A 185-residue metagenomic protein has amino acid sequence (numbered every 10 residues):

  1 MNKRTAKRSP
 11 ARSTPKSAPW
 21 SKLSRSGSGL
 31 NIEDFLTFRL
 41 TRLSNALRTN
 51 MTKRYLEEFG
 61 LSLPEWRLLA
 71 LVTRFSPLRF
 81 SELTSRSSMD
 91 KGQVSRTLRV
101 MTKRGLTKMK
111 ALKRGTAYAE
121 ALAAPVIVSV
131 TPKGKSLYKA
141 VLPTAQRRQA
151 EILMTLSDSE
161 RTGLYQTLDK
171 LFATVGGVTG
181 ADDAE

Functional and structural regions predicted by a protein language model:
M1-F59, L106: N-terminal leader segment of winged-helix/HTH proteins
K22, R99-Q166, K170: Charged, amphipathic alpha-helical coiled-coil/dimerization segments
I32, L61-L63, V130, L156: Alpha-helical hairpin
F35, N50, R67, E151 (+1 more regions): Active-site phosphate/pyrophosphate-handling residues
S44, A70-R74, L142, D169: Short, locally clustered residues in the helix-turn-helix/winged-helix DNA-binding domain
T49-Q93, R99-R104, K113-A119, G180-E185: N-terminal helix-turn-helix DNA-binding core of bacterial DNA-binding proteins
T162, T167-L168, A173-E185: Short amphipathic alpha-helical interaction elements located at domain edges and within/adjacent to intrinsically
